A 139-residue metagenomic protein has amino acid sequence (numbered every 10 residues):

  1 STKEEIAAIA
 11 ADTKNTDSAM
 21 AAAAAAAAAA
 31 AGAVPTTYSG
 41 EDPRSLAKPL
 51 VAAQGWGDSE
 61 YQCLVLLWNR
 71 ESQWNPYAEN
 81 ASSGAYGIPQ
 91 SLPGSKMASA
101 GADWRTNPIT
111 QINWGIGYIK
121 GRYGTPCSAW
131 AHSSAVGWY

Functional and structural regions predicted by a protein language model:
S1-P35: Membrane-proximal envelope biogenesis segments
G32-Y139: Peptidoglycan cell-wall recognition and remodeling modules
